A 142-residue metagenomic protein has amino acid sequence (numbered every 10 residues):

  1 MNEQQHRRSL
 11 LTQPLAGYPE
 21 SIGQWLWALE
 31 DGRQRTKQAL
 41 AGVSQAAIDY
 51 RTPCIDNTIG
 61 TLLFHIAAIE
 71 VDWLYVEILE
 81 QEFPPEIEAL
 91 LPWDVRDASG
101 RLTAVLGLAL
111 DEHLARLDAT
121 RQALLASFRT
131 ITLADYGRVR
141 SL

Functional and structural regions predicted by a protein language model:
M1-Q24, I69-Q122, D135-L142: Short, helix-capping/interhelical loops that line the mouth of catalytic, cofactor-, or ligand-binding pockets
L29, R33-T36, L40, L117 (+1 more regions): Hydrophobic alpha-helical core bundles mediating ligand binding, dimerization, or RNAP-core interactions
R33-T36, L40-A47, E70, L74-E77: Short amphipathic alpha-helical segments enriched in hydrophobics
L40-P53, Q122-L142: Acidic interhelical loop/turn segments
P53-T58, L108: Residues at secondary-structure transition points
H65: Histidine-centered divalent metal-coordination motifs
